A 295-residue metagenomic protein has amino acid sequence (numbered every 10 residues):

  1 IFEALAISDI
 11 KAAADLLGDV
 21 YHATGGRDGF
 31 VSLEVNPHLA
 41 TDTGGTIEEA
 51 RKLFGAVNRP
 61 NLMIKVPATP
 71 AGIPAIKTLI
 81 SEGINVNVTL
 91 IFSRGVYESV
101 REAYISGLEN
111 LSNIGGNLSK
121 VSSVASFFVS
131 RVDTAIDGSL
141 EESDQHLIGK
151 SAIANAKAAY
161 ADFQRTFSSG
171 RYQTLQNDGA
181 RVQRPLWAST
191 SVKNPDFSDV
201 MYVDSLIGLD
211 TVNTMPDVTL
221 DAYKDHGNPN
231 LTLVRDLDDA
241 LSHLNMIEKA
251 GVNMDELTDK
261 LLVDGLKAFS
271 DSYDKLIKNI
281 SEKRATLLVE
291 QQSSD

Functional and structural regions predicted by a protein language model:
I1-A75: Active-site beta->alpha loop and helix N-cap motifs at the rims of alpha/beta catalytic domains
F2-D9, A13, T41-G45, T89-F92 (+7 more regions): Catalytic cores of large soluble enzymes that bind and process phosphate-bearing ligands
A12, L16-D19, E48, K52-G55 (+5 more regions): Alpha-helical scaffolding segments of alpha/beta enzyme cores, especially the outer helices of TIM-barrel or partial
G26-V31, N58-L62, E82-I84, S119-S123 (+1 more regions): Short, well-ordered coil/turn segments that N-cap beta-strands
L33, I64, L79, P216 (+1 more regions): Conserved, mostly hydrophobic/aromatic
N85-V218: Catalytic alpha/beta core domains of metabolic enzymes, predominantly
G179-A285: Flexible, acidic glycine-rich loops studded with aromatic residues
E290-D295: Acidic, low-complexity intrinsically disordered tails
